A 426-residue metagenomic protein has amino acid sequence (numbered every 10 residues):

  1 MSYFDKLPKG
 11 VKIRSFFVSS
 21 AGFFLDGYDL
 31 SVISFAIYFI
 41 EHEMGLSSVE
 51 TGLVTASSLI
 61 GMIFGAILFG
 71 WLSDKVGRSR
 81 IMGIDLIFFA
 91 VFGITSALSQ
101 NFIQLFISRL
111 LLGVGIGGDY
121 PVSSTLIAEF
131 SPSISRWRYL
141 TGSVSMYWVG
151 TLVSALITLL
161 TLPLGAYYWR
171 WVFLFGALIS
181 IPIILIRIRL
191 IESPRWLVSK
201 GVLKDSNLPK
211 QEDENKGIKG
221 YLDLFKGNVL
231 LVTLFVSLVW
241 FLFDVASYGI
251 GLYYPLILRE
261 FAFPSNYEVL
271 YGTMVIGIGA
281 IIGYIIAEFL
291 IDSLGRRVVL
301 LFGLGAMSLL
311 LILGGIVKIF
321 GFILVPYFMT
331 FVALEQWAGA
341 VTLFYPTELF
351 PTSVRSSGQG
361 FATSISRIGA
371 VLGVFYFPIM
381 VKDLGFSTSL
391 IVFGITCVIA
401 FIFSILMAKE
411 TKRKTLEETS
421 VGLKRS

Functional and structural regions predicted by a protein language model:
M1-S426: Transmembrane-helix signature of 12-pass secondary carriers
